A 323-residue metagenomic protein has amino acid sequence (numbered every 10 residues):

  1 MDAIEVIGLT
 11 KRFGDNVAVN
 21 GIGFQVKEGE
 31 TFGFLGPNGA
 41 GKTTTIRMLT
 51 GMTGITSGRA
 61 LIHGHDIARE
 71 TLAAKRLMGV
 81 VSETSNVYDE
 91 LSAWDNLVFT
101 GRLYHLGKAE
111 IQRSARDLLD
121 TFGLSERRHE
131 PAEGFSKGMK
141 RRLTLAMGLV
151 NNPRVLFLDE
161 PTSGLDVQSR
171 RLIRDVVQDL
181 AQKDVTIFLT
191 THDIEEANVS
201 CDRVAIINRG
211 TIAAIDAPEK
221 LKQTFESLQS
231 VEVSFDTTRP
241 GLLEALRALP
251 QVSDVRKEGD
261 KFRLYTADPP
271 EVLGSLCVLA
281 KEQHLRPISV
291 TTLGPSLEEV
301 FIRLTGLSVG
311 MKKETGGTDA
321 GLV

Functional and structural regions predicted by a protein language model:
D2-V6, K11-A214: ABC transporter nucleotide-binding domains
I67, D236-T238, P269, L293-G294: Short beta->alpha junction loops/turns
L124, Q251-R256, R286-T291: A short linear hydrophobic-aromatic micro-motif
R174-A267: ABC transporter nucleotide-binding domain
D268-V323: C-terminal coupling/interaction segments
